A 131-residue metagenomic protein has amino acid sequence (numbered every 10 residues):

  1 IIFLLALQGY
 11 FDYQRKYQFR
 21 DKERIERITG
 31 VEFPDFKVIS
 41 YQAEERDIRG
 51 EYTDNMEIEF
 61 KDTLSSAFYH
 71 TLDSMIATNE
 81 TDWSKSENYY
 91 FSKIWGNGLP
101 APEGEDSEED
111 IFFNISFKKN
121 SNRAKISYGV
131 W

Functional and structural regions predicted by a protein language model:
L4-D73: N-terminal export/targeting and maturation segments
H70-W131: Extracytoplasmic electrostatic interaction patches
